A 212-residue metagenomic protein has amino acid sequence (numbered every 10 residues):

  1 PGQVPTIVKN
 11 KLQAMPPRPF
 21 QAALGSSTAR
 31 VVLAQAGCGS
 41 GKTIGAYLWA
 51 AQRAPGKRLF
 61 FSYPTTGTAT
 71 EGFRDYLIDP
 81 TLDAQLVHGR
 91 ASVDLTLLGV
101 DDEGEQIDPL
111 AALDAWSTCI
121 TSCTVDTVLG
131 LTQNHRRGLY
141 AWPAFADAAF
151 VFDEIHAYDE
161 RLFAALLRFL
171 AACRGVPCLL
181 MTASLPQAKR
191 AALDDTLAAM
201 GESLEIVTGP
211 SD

Functional and structural regions predicted by a protein language model:
P1-D212: N-terminal helicase ATP-binding lobe
